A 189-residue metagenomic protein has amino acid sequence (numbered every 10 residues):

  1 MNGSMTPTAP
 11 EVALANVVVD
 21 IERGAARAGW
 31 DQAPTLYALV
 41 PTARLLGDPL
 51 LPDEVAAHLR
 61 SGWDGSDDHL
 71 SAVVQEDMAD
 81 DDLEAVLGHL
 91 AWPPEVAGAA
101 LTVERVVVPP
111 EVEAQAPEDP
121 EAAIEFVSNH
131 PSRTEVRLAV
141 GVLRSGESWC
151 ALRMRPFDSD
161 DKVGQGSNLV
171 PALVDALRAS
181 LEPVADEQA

Functional and structural regions predicted by a protein language model:
M1-A9, D53-W63, Q115-A123: Intrinsically disordered, low-complexity linkers and terminal tails enriched in Pro/Gly and often acidic or mixed-charge
M1-R23, R27-W30: Short N-terminal edge-element motif at the start of the domain
E22-E76: N-terminal interaction modules that seed assembly of large macromolecular complexes
T35, A56-A57, V96-A99, S180-A189: A contiguous, surface-oriented mixed alpha/beta subdomain in the mid-to-C-terminal portion of proteins that forms
R44-L46, V107, G146: Short loop/turn segments at secondary-structure transitions that flank enzyme active sites
D64-E135, V142: Internal, well-folded beta-alpha domain core
P110-A189: Glycine-rich, aromatic-bearing surface loops/beta-hairpins
